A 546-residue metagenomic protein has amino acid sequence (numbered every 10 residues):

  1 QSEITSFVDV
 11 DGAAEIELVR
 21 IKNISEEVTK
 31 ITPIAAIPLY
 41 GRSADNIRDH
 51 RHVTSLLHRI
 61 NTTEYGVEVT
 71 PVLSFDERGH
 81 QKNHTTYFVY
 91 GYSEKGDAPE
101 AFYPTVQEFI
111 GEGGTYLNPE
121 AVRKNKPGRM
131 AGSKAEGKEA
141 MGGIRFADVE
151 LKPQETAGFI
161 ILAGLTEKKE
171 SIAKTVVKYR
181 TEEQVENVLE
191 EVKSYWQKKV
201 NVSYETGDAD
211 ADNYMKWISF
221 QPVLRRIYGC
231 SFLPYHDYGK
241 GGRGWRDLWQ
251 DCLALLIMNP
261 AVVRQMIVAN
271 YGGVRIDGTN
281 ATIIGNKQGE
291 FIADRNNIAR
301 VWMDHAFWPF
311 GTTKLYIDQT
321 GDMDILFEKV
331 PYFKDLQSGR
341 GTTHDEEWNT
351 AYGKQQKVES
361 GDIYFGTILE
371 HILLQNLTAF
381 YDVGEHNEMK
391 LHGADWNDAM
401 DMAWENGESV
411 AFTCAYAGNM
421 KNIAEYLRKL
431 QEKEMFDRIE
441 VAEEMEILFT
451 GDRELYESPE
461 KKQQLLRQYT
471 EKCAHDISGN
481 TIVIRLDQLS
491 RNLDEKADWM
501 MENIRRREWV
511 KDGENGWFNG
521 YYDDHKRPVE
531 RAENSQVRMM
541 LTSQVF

Functional and structural regions predicted by a protein language model:
Q1-F546: Acidic, mature catalytic/reactive cores of soluble proteins
